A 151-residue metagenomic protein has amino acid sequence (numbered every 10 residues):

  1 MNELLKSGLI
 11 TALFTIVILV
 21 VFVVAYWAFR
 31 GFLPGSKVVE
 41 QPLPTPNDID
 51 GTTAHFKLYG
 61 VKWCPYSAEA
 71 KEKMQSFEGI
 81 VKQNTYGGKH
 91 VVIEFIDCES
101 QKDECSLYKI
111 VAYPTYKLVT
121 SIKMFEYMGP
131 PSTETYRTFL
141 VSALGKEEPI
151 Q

Functional and structural regions predicted by a protein language model:
M1-F32: Single-pass alpha-helical membrane anchors
V23-N47: N-terminal "domain-start" segment that seeds a small globular fold
L43-Y86: Local sequence-structure signature of Cys/Sec-based thiol-disulfide redox active-site neighborhoods
F56-Y59, M74-F77, A112-V119, Y136: Short, structured motif recognition centered on aromatic/hydrophobic residues
Y59, Q83-D103, P130: Thiol-based oxidoreductase modules, predominantly thioredoxin-like and allied folds used for disulfide exchange
M74, E94-C105, F125, E134: A cross-kingdom feature marking solvent-exposed beta-strand/loop segments within repeated, beta-rich binding/scaffold
S106-V111: A short glycine-leucine-enriched loop at secondary-structure breakpoints that most characteristically corresponds
T115-Q151: Non-catalytic, surface beta->alpha helical segment in thiol-disulfide oxidoreductase systems
